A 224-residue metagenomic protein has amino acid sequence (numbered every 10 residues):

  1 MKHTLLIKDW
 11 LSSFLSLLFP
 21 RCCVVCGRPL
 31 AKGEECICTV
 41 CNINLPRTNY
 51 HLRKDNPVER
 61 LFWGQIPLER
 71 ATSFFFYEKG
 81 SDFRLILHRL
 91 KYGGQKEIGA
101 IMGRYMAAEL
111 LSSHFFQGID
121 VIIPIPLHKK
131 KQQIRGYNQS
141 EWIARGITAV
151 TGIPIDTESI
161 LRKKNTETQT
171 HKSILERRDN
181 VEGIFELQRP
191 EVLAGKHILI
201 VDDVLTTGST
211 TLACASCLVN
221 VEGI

Functional and structural regions predicted by a protein language model:
M1-D202, T206-I224: Glycine-rich phosphate/pyrophosphate-handling loop used in enzymes and phosphotransfer proteins
